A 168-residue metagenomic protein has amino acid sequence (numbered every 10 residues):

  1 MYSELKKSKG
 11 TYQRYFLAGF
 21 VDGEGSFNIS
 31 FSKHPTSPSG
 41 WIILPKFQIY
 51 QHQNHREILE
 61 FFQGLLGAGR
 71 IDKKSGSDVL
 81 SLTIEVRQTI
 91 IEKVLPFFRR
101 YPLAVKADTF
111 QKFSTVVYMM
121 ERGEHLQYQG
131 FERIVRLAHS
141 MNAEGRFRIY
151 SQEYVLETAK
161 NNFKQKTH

Functional and structural regions predicted by a protein language model:
M1-H168: Sequence-level preference for short, compositionally simple segments enriched in small aliphatic or small polar residues
